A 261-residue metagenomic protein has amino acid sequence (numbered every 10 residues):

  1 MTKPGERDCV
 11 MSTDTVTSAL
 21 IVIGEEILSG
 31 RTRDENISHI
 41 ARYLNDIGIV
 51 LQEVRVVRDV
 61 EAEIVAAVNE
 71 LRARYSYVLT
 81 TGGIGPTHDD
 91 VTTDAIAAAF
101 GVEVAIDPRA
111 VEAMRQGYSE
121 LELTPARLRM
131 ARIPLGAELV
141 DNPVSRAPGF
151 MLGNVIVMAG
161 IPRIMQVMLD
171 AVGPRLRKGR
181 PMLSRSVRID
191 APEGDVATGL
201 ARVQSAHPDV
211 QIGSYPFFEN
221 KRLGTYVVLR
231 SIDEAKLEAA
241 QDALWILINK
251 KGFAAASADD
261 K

Functional and structural regions predicted by a protein language model:
T2-V10: Short, Lys/Arg-enriched N-terminal segments with co-localized hydrophobic residues within the first ~10-30 amino acids
S12-V54, R58-D59, E238: Glycine-rich phosphate/diphosphate-binding loop of Rossmann-like nucleotide-binding domains
T15-S18, R74-Y75, P134-G136, R146-A147 (+3 more regions): Short coil/turn connectors at secondary-structure junctions
I23-E25, T80-H88, G160, Y215 (+1 more regions): Glycine-rich beta-strand-to-loop/alpha-helix junction loops that act as flexible
S38-V91, I96-A98: N-terminal small/polar loop signature for handling phosphorylated ligands or for N-terminal nucleophile
E63-N69, D90-G179: Proline/glycine-rich low-complexity loops and linkers
N154-L247: An accessory alpha-helical subdomain
L247-K261: Conserved short beta-strand edge segments in small beta-sheet-based binding/regulatory domains
